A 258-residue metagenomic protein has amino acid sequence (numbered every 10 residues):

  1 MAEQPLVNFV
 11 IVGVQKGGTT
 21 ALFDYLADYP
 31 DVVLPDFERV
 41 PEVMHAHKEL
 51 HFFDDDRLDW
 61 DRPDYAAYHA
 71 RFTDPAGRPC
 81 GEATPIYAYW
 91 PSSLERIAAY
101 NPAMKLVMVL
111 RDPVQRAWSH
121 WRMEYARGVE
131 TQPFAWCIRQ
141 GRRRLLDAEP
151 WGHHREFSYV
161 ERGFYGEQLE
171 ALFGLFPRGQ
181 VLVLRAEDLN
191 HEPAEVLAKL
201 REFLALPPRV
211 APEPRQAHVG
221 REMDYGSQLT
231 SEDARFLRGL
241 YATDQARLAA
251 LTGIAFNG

Functional and structural regions predicted by a protein language model:
M1-A88, Y100, M104, V114-Q140 (+2 more regions): PAPS-dependent sulfotransferase catalytic core
L6-V7, P63, Y89-S92, F164-E167 (+2 more regions): Short, conserved clusters of charged catalytic residues that mark active-site and nucleotide-handling motifs
G18-T19, Y68, G81, I97 (+7 more regions): Generic structural signal for small/hydrophobic residues in well-ordered secondary structure, especially within
D36-E38, L110, R185-E187: Residues at the C-termini of beta-strands that transition into short coil/loop
D54, T84-P85, L146-E161, E187 (+1 more regions): Surface-exposed cleft-lining segments at the edges of enzyme active sites
D61-D74, G128-V196, G239-L240: PAPS-dependent sulfotransferase catalytic domain
S92-I97, V196: Distinct, well-ordered alpha-helical segments
E170-R247, G253-G258: The conserved 3'-phosphoadenosine-5'-phosphosulfate
